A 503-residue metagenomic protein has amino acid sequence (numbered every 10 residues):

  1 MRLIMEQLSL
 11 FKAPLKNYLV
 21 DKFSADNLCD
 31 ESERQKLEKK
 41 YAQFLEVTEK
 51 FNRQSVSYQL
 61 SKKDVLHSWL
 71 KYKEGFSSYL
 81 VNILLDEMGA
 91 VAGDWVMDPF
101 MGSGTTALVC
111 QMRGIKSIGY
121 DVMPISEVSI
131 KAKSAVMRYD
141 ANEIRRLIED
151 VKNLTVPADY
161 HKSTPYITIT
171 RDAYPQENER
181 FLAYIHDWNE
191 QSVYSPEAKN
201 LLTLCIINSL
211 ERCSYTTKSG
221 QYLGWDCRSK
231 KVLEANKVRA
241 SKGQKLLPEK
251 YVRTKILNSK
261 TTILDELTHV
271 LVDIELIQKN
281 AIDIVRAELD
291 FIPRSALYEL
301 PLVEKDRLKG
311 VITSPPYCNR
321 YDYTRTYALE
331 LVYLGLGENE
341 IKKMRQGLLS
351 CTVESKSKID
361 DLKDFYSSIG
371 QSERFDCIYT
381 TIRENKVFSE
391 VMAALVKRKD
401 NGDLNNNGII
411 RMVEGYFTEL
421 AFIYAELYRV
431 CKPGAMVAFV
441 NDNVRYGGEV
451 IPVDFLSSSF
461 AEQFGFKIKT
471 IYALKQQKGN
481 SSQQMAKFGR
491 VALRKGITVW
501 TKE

Functional and structural regions predicted by a protein language model:
R2-L45: N-terminal auxiliary segments of SAM/dcSAM-dependent transferases
K36-S78, N82-A92, I118-S389, A393 (+5 more regions): Nucleic-acid modification enzymes, centered on SAM-dependent nucleic-acid methyltransferases
A92-F100: Conserved class I S-adenosyl-L-methionine
W95, A435-M436: Short glycine-centered segments of the SAM/dcSAM-binding site in methyltransferase folds
T105-G114: Conserved SAM-binding loop of SAM-dependent methyltransferases across substrates and taxa, primarily the Class I
E190-Y194, E211, D400, L404 (+3 more regions): A SAM-dependent methyltransferase catalytic signature shared across enzymes that methylate proteins
A421-P433: A short glycine-rich, Lys/Arg-flanked "PGG" loop and its adjoining helix->strand segment in the class I
K432, F464, A486-E503: Core SAM-dependent methyltransferase catalytic element
